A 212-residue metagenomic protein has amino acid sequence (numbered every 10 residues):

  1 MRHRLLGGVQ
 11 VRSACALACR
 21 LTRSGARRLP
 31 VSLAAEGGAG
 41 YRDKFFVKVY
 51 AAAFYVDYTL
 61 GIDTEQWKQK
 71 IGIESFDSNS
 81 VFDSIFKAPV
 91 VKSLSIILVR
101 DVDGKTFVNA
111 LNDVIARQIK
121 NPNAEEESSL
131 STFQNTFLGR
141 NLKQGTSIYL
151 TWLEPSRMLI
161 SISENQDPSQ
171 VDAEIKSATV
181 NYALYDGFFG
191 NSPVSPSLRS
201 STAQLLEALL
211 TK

Functional and structural regions predicted by a protein language model:
R2-I162, Q170-K212: Terminal leader/tail segments of proteins
